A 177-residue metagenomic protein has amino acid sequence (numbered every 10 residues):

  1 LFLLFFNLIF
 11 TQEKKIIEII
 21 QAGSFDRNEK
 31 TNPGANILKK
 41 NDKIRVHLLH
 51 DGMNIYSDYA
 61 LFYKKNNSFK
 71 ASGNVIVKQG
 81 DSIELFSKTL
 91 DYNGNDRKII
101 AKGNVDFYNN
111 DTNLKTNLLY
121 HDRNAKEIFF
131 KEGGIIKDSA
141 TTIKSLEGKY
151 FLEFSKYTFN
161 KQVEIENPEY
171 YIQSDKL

Functional and structural regions predicted by a protein language model:
L1-K14: Bacterial Sec-dependent N-terminal signal peptides
T11-L177: N-terminal amphipathic/hydrophobic interface segments
